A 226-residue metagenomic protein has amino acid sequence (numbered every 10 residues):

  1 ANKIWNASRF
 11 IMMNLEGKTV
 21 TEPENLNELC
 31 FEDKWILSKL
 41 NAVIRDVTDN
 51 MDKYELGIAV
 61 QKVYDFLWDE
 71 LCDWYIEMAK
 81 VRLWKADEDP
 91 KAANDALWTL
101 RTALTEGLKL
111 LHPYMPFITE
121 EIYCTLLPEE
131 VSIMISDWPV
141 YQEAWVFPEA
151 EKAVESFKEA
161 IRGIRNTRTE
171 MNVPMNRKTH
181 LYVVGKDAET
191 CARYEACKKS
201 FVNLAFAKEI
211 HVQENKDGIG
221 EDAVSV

Functional and structural regions predicted by a protein language model:
A1-I11, Q61-D65, D95-E120, A192 (+1 more regions): Structured ligand/cofactor/substrate-binding pocket environments in proteins
N2-M12, F31-V43, Q61-L83, S225-V226: Core structural elements
W5-E16, I76, E120, T169 (+1 more regions): Non-catalytic alpha-helical coupling and interface elements of nucleotide-dependent molecular machines and regulators
I11, N50, W74-E77, L110-L111 (+1 more regions): Short alpha-helical functional segments enriched in proximate histidine and acidic residues
G17-R45, E77-R162, G185: Acidic, turn-prone loop/beta-hairpin segments
D46, E70, G163, T167: Solvent-exposed, charged/polar functional surfaces in cytosolic regulatory/catalytic domains
M51-I58: Short helix-adjacent coil turns
L126-V226: C-terminal low-complexity, glycine/proline- and small-hydrophobic-enriched intrinsically disordered tails that act as
